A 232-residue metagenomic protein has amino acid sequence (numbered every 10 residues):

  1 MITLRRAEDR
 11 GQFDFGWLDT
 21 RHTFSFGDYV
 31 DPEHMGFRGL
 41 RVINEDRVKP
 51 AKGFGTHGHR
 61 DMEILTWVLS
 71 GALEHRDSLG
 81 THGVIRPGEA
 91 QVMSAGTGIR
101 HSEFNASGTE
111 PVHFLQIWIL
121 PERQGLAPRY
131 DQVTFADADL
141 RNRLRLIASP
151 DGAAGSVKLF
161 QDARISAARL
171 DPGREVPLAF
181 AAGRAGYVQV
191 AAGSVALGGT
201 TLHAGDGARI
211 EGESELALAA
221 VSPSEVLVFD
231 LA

Functional and structural regions predicted by a protein language model:
M1-A232: Jelly-roll (double-stranded beta-helix
